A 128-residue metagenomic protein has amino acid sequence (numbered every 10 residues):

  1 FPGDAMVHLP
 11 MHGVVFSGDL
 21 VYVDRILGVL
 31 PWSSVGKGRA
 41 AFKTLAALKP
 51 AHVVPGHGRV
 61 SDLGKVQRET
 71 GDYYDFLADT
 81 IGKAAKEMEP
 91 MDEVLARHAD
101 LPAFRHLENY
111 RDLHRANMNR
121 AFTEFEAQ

Functional and structural regions predicted by a protein language model:
P2-K83: Metallo-beta-lactamase
A47-H52, V60-Q128: Accessory terminal helices/loops
